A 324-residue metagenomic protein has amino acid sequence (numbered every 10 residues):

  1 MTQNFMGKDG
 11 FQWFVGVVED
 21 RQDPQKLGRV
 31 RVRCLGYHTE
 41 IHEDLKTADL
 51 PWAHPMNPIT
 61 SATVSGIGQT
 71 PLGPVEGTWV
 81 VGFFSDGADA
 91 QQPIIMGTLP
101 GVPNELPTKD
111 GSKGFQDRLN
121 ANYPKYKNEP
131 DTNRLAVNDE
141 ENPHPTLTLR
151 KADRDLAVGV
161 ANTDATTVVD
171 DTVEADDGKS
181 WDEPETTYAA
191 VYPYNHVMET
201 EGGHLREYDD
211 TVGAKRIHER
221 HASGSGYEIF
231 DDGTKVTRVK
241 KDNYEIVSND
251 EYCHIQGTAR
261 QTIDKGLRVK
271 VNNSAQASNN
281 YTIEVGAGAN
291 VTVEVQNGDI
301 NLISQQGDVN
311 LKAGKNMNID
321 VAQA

Functional and structural regions predicted by a protein language model:
M1-A324: Amphipathic alpha-helical and helix-coil boundary elements used as assembly and membrane-proximal scaffolds
